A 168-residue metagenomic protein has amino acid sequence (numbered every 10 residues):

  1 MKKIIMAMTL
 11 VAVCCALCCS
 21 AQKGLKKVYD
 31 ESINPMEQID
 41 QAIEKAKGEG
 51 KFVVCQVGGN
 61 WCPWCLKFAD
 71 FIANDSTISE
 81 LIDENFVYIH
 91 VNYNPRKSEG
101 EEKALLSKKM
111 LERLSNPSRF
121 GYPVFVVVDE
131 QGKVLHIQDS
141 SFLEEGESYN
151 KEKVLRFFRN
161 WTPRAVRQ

Functional and structural regions predicted by a protein language model:
M1-I4: Positively charged n-region of N-terminal signal peptides that target proteins for export
A7-A16: Bacterial N-terminal signal peptides
C15-L25: Bacterial Sec-dependent signal peptides at the C-terminal "C-region" and cleavage site
I33-P35, I78-S107: Thiol-based oxidoreductase modules, predominantly thioredoxin-like and allied folds used for disulfide exchange
P35-V53, I82: A short beta-strand-turn-helix
G48-P63, Y88: Short active-site neighborhood of thiol/selenol oxidoreductases, capturing the structured segment around
C65-D83: Typically the conserved alpha-helix immediately C-terminal to a functionally engaged Cys/Sec in thioredoxin-like
R113-R167: Non-catalytic, surface beta->alpha helical segment in thiol-disulfide oxidoreductase systems
